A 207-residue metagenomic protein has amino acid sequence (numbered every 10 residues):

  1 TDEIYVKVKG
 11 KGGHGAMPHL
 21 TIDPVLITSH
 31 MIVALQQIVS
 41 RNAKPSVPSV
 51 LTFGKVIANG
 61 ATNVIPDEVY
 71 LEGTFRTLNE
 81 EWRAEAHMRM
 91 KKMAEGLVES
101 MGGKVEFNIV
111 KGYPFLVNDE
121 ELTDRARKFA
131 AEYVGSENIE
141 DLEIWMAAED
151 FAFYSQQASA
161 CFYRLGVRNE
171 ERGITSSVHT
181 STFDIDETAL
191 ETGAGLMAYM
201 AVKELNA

Functional and structural regions predicted by a protein language model:
T1-V117, W145-M146: Midchain, well-structured core segments that form catalytic/ion-binding scaffolds
Y5, V25-Q36, K91, T123 (+4 more regions): Predominant activation on well-ordered alpha-helical scaffold segments within soluble catalytic domains
V33-S40, N108, G112-V167: Active-site-adjacent substrate-binding region of metalloamidase/peptidase-like peptide-processing proteins
I139-E204: Zn-dependent metallopeptidase/amidohydrolase metal-coordination segment
